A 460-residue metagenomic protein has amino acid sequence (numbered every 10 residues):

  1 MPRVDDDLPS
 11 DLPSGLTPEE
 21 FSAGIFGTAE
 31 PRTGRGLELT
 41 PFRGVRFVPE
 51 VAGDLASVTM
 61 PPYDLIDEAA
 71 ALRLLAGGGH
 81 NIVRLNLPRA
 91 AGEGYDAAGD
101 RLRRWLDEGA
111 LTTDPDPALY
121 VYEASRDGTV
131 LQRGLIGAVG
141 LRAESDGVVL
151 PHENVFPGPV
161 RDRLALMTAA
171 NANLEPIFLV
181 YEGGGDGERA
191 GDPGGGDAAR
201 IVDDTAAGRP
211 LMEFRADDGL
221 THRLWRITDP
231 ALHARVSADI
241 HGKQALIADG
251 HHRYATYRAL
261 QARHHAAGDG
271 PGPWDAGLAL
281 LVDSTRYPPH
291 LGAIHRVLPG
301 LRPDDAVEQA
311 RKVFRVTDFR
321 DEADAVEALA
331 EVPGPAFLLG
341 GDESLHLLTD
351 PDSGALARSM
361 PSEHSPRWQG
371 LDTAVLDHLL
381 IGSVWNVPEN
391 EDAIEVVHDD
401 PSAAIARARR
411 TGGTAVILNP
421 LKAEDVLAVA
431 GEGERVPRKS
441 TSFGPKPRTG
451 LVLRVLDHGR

Functional and structural regions predicted by a protein language model:
P2-R460: Surface-exposed, charge/polar-rich loops and edge strands
